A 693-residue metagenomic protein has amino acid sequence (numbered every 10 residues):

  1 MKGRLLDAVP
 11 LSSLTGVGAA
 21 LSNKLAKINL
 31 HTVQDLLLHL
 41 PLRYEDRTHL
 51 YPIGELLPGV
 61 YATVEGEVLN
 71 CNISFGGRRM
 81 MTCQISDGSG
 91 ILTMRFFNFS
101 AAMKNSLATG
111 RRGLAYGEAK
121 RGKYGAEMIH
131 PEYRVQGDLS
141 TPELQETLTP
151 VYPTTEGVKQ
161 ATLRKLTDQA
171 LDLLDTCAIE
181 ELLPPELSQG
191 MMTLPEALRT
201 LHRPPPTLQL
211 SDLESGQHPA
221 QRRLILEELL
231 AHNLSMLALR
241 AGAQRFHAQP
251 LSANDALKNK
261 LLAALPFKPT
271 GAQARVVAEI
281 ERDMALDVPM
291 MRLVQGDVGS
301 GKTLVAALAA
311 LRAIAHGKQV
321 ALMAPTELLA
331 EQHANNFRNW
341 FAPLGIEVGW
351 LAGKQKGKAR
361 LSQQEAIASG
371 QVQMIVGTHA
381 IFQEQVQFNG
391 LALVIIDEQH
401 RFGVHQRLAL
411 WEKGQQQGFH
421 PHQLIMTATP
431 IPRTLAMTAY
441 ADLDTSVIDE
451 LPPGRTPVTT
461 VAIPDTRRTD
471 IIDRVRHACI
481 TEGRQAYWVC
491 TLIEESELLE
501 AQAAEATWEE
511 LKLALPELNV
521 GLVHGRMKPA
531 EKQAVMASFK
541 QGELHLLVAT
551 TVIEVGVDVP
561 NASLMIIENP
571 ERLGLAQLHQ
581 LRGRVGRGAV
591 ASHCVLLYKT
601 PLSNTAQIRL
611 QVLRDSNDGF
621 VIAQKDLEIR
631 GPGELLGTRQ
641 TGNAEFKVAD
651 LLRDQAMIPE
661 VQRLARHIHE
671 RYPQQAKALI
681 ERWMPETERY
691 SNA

Functional and structural regions predicted by a protein language model:
M1-T15, N23-A26, H232, G242: Long, highly charged, low-complexity intrinsically disordered interaction regions that mediate electrostatic DNA/RNA
L42-A62: Short boundary/loop segments of OB/S1/cold-shock single-stranded nucleic-acid-binding domains
P58-R79, G117: Structural detector for short beta-strands of small beta-barrel domains
S74-A264, T638, R671: Upstream accessory/linker segments immediately N-terminal to the RecA-like ATPase cores of bacterial MutS and a subset
F267-V277: N-terminal pre-Walker A segment at the start of P-loop NTPase domains
R275-A278, V288-Q611, H667, R671-Q675 (+1 more regions): Inter-lobe coupling/hinge segments of SF2-like helicase ATPases
P601-A693: C-terminal accessory region of SF2 helicases/translocases
